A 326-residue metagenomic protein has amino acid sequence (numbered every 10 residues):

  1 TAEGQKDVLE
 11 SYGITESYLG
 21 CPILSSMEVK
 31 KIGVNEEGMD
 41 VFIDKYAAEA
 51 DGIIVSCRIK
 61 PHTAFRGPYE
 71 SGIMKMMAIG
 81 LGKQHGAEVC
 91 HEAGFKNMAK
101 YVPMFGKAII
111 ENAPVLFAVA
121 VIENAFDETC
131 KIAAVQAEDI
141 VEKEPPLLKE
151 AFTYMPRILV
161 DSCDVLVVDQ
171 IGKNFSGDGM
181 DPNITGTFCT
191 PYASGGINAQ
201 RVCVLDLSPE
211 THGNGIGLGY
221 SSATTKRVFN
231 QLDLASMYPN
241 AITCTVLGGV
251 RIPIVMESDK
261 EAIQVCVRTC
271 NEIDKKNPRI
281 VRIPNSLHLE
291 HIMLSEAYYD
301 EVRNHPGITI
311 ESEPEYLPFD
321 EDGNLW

Functional and structural regions predicted by a protein language model:
A2-Q5, V34-E37, A64-Y69, T129-A134 (+3 more regions): Short acidic, glycine/serine/threonine-rich loops at helix termini
G4-P68: An acidic, phosphate/nucleotide-engaging active-site surface
L9, A113, A133-E138, S222-F229: Short, electropositive alpha-helical surface patch
S17-S26, G33-V34, V55-S56, A118-V121 (+3 more regions): General beta-strand structural signal in soluble alpha/beta enzymes
S26-G33, E37, D164-V168, G172-F175 (+1 more regions): Active-site rim loops that border cofactor/substrate pockets in soluble metabolic enzymes
I43-G172, G186, G195-I197: Conserved, well-structured core segments that form the ligand-binding/active-site neighborhood of functional domains
F126, G172-F175, P209-H212: Short, catalytically relevant binding-site loops at active-site mouths
P182-G186, T190-W326: C-terminal non-catalytic interaction/assembly regions of soluble proteins
